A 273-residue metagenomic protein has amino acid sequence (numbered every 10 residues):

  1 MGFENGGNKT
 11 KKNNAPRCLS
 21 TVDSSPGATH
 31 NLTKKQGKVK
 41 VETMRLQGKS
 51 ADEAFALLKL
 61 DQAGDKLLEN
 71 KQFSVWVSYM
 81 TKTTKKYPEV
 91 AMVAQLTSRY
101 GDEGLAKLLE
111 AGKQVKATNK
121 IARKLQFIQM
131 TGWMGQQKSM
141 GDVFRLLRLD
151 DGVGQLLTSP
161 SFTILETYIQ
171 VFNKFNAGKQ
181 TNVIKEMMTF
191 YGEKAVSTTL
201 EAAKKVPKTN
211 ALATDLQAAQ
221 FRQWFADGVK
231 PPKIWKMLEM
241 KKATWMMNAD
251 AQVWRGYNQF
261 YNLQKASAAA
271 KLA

Functional and structural regions predicted by a protein language model:
M1-A273: Long, non-globular targeting/processing and low-complexity regions
